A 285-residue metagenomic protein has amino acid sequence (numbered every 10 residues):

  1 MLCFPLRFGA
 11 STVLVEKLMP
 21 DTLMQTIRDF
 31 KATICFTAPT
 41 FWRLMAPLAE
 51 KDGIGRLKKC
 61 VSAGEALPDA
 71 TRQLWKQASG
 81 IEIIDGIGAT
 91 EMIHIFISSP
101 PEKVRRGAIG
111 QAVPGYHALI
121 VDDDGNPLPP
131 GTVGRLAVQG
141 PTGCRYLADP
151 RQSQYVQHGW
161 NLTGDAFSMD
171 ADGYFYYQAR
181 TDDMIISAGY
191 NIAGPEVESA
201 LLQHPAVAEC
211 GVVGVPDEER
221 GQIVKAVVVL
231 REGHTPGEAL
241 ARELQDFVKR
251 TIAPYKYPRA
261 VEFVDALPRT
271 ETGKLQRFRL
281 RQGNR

Functional and structural regions predicted by a protein language model:
M1-T33, L48: Conserved AMP-binding/adenylation subdomain of ANL enzymes
R7-A10, A32-T37, A46-R105, H117: Gly/Ser/Thr-rich phosphate-binding loop
M19, T40-W42, L67: Alpha-helix capping/helix-boundary segments
C35, V138-G140, R145, A166-K256 (+3 more regions): AMP-binding/adenylate-forming catalytic core of the ANL superfamily
G64, G88, G110, D165 (+1 more regions): Active-site glycine-centered loops adjacent to acidic/histidine catalytic or metal-binding residues that shape
F96-P100, V121-D122, Q139, V229: Short beta-strand-to-turn element immediately C-terminal to the catalytic PLP-Schiff-base lysine in fold type I
Q111-G115, N126-H158, Y190-I192: Conserved ATP/PPi-binding loop(s) of AMP-dependent carboxylate-activating enzymes
V121-D122, P130, T163, M169 (+2 more regions): Hydrophobic alpha-helical segments, especially N-terminal targeting/anchoring helices
